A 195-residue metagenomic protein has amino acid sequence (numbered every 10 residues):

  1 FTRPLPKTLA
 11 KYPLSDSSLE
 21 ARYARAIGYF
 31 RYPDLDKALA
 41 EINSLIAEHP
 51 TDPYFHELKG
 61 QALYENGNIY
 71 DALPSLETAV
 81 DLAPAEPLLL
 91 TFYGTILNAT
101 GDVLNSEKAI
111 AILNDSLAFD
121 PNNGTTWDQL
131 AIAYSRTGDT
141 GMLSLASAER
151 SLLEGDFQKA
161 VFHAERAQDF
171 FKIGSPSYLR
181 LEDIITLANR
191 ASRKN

Functional and structural regions predicted by a protein language model:
F1-T78, D156, I173, S177 (+2 more regions): Extracytoplasmic and endomembrane cell-envelope/extracellular-matrix remodeling and assembly machinery
K11, L45, T78-A79, D115-S116 (+2 more regions): Canonical positions in the second alpha-helix
I27, Q61, T95-N98, I132 (+3 more regions): Residue-level recognition of tetratricopeptide repeat
L35, I69, V103-S106, T140-G141 (+1 more regions): TPR-repeat structural position
R136, L143-S147, L153-N195: Terminal, low-structured helical/coil segments at or just beyond the last alpha-helical repeat
